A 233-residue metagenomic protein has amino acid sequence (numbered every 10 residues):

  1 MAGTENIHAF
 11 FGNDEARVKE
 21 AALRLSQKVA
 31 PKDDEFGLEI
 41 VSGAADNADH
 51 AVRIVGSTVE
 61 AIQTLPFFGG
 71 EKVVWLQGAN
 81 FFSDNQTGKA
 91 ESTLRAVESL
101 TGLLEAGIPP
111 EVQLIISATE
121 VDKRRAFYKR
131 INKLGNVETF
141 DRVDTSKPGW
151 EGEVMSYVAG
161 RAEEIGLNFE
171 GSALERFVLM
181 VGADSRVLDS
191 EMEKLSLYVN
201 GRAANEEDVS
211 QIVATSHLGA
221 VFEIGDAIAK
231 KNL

Functional and structural regions predicted by a protein language model:
M1-L233: Conserved beta/loop motifs at nucleotide-recognition and modification sites
